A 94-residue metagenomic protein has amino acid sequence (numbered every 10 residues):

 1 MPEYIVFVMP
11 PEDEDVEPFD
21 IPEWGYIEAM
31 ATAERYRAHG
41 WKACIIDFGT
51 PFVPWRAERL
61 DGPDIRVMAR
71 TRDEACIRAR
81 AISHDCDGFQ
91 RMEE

Functional and structural regions predicted by a protein language model:
M1-P18, I45-P63: Short aromatic-glycine-(Arg/Gly/Cys) micro-motifs in beta-strand/loop hairpins
P10-A31, L60-E74, Q90: A short, exposed loop/beta-hairpin motif centered on an aromatic-Gly-Thr core
T32-R37, E58: Short, solvent-exposed secondary-structure boundary motifs
Y36-C44, R80-E93: Short arginine-rich
